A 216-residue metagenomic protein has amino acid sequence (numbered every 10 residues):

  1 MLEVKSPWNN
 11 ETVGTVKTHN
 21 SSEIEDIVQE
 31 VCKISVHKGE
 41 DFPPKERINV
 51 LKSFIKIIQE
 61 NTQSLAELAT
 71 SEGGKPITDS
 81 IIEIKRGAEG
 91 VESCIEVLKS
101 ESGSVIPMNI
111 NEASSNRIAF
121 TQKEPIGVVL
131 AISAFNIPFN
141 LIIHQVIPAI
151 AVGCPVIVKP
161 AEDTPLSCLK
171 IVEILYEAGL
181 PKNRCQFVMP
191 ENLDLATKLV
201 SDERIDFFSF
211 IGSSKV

Functional and structural regions predicted by a protein language model:
M1-N116: N-terminal Rossmann-like NAD(P)+-binding subdomain of aldehyde/semialdehyde dehydrogenases
P107-V216: Rossmann-like NAD(P) dinucleotide-binding subdomain of oxidoreductase/dehydrogenase enzymes
